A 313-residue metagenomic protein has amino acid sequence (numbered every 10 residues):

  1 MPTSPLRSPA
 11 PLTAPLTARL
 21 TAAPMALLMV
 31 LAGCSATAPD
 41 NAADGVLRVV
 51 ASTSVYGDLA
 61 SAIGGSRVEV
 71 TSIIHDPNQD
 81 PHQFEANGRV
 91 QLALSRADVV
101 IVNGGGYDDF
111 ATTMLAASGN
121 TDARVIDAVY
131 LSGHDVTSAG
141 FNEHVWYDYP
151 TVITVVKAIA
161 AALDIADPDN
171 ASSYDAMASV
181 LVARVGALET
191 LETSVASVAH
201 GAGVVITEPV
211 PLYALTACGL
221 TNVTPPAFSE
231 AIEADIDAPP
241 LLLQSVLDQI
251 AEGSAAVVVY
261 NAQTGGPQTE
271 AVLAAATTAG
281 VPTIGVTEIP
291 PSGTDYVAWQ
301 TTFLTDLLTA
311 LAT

Functional and structural regions predicted by a protein language model:
P2-P39: Secretory targeting and sorting signals
P2-P5, A32-T313: Extracytoplasmic metal-acquisition and chelation regions
